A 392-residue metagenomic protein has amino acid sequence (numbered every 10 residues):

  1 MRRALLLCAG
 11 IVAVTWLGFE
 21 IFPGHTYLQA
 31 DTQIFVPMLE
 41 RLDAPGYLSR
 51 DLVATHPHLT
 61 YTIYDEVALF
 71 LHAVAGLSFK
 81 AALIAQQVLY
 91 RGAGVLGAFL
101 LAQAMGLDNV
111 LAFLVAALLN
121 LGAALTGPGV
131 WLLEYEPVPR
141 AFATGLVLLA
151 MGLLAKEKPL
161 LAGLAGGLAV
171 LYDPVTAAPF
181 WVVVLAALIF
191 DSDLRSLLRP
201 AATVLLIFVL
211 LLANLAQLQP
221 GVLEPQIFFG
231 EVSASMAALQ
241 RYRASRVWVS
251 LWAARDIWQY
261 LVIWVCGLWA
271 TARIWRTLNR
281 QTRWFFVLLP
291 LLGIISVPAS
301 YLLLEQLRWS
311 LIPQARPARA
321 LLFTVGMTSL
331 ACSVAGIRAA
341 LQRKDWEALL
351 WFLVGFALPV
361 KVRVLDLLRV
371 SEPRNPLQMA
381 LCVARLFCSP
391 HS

Functional and structural regions predicted by a protein language model:
M1-G18, R374-S392: Start-transfer (signal-anchor) and selected internal transmembrane alpha helices of multi-pass inner/ER membrane
T15-L118, T126-G145, L171-V175: Active-site lumenal/periplasmic loops and adjacent helix-entry segments of GT-C-fold, multi-pass membrane
F19-T32, D43-L48, T55-Y61, A178-F180 (+2 more regions): Transmembrane catalytic cores of multi-pass membrane glycosyltransferases and polysaccharide-assembly enzymes
A123-A124, V354-P376, R385, S389-S392: Transmembrane alpha-helical segments
F142-L161, L188: Membrane-interface transmembrane helices that cradle and orient dolichyl/undecaprenyl
L153-L168, R195-A202, W346-W351: Short hydrophobic alpha-helices at membrane interfaces in multi-pass membrane enzymes
P159-L188, L205-Q217, L358-D366: Transmembrane helices and adjacent periplasmic/lumenal helix-loop junctions of polyprenol-phosphate-dependent
I312-G336, R369-Q378, C382: Hydrophobic/aromatic-rich transmembrane helices and adjacent perimembrane loops
